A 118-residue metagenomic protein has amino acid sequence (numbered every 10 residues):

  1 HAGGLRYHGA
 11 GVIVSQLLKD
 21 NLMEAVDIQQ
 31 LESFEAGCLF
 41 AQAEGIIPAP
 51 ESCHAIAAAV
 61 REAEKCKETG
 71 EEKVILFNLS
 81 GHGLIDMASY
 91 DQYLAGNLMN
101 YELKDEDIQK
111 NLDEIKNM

Functional and structural regions predicted by a protein language model:
H1-I46, Q92-M118: Active-site/ligand-binding loops adjacent to catalytic centers
L5, G9, E32, H54 (+1 more regions): Glycine-rich beta-alpha junction loops
I28, A49-E51, N78-S80: Generic beta-strand/beta-sheet core signal
I47-A59: Substrate-binding/catalytic subdomain of NAD(P)-dependent oxidoreductase enzymes
A58-M118: Catalytic phosphate/nucleotide-handling subdomain of diverse soluble enzymes
